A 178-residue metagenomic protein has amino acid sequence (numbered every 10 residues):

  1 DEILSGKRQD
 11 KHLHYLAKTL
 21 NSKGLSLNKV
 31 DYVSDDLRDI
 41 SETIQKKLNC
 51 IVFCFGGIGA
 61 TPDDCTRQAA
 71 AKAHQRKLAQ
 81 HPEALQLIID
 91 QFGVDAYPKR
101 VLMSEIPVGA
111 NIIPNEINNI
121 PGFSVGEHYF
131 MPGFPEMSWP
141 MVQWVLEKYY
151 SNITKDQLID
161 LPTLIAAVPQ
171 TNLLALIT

Functional and structural regions predicted by a protein language model:
E2, G57-A60, P135-M137: Short glycine-rich anion-binding loops that position phosphate/pyrophosphate groups of nucleotides and phosphorylated
E2-L13: Glycine- and acidic-residue-enriched helix-capping/strand-helix junction motifs
L13, R67, S138, L173-L174: A general structural signal for well-ordered alpha-helical segments in protein cores
H14-A73: N-terminal small/polar loop signature for handling phosphorylated ligands or for N-terminal nucleophile
Y32-D35, E83, V101, V168: Short beta->alpha linker loops
D39-E42, D64-I153: Proline/glycine-rich low-complexity loops and linkers
I153-P169: Short glycine-/aliphatic-rich beta-strand segments at the starts of folded cytosolic domains
A167-I177: Short amphipathic alpha-helix segments
